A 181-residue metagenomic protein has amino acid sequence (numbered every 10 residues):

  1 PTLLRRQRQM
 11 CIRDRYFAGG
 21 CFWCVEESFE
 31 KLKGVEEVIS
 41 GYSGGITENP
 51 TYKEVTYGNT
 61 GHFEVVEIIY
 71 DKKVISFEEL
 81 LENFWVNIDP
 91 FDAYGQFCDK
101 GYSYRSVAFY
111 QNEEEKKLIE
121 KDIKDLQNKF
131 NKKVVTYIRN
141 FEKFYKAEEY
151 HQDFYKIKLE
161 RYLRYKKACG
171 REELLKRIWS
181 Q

Functional and structural regions predicted by a protein language model:
P1-I12: Single conserved hydrophobic/aromatic residue that forms the stacking wall/gate of nucleotide- or nucleobase-binding
R13-L32: Local sequence-structure signature of Cys/Sec-based thiol-disulfide redox active-site neighborhoods
G20, I39-G44: Beta->alpha turn/N-cap motifs
F29-G41, H151: Short acidic amphipathic segments
Y42-F63: Short, charge-patterned binding micro-sites
H62-E67, D71-F77, L81-Q181: Thiol/selenol-based redox catalytic cores and closely related redox-interacting motifs
